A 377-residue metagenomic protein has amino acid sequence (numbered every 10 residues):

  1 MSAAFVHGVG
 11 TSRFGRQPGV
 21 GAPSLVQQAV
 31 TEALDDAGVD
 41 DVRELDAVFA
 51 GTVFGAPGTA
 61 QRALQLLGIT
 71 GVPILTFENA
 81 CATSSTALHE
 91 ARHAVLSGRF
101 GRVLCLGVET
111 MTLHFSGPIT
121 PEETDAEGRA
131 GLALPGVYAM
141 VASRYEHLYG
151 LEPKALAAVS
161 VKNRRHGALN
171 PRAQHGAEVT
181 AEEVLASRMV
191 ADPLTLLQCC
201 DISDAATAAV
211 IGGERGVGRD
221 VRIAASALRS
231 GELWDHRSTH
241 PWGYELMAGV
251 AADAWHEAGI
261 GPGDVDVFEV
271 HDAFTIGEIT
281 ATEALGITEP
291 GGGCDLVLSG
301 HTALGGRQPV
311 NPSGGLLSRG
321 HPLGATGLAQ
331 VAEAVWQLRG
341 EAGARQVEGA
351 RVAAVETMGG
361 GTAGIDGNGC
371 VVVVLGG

Functional and structural regions predicted by a protein language model:
M1-A22, A158, M189-D253, H301-S313 (+4 more regions): Condensing-enzyme catalytic core mediating Claisen C-C bond formation in acyl metabolism
M1-A82, Y145-E152, Q174-T180, P193 (+3 more regions): Conserved active-site "lid/cap" helical segment
S2, F14-D36, L96-R99, T112 (+8 more regions): Hydrophobic/basic alpha-helical segments enriched in Actinobacteria
V20-Q28, R43, G58, A82-T86 (+11 more regions): Conserved active-site and cofactor/substrate-binding residues in soluble primary-metabolism enzymes
V42-G51, P73-N79, V103-G107, K154-V161 (+5 more regions): Beta-strand segments within the central parallel beta-sheet cores of soluble alpha/beta enzyme folds
G51-L106, T110-A126, A130-Y138, H175-D201 (+3 more regions): Conserved catalytic cysteine-centered active-site region of acyl-thioester-dependent Claisen-condensing enzymes
G55-L64, D235-T239, D272-D295, G306 (+2 more regions): Short glycine/threonine-rich loop-to-helix capping motif typified by GTGT followed within a few residues by an Asp-Pro
E78-E109, P135-R172, A209-R215, R319-A342: Active-site-proximal alpha-helical scaffold in enzymes
